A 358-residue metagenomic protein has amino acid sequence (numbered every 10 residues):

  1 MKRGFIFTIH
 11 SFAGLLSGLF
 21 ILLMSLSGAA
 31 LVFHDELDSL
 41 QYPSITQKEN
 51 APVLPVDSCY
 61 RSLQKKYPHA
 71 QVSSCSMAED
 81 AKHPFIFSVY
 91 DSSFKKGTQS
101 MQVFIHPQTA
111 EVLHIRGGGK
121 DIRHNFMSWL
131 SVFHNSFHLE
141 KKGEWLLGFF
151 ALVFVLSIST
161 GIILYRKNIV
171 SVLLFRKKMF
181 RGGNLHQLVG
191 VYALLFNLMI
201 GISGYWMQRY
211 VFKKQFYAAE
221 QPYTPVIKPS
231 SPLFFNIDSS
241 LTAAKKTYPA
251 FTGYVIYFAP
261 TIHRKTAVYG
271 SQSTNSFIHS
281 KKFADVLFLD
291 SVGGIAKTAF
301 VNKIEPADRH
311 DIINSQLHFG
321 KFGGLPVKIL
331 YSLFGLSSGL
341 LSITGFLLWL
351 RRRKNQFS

Functional and structural regions predicted by a protein language model:
M1-S358: Conserved histidines in hydrophobic membrane contexts and catalytic metal-binding motifs
